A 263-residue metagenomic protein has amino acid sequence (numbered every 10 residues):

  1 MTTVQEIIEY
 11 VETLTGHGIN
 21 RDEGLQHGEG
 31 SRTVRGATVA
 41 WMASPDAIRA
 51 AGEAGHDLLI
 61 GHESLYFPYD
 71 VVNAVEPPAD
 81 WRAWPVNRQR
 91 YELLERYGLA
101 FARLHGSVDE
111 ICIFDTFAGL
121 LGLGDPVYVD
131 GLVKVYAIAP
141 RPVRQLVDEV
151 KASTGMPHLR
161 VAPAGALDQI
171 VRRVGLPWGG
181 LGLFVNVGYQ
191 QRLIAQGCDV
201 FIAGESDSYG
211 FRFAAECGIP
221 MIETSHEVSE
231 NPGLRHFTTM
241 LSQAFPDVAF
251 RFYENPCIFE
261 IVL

Functional and structural regions predicted by a protein language model:
M1-L263: Active-site catalytic microenvironments in core metabolic enzymes, especially phosphate/sugar-handling
